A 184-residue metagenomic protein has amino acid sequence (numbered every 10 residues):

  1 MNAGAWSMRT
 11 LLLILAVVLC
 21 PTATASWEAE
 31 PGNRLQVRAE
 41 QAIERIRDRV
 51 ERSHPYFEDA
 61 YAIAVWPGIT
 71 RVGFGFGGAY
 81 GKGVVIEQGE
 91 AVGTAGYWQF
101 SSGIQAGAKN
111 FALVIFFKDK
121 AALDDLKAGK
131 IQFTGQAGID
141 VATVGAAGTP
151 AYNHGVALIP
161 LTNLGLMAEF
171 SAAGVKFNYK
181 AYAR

Functional and structural regions predicted by a protein language model:
N2-G4, L19, P31, V92: Feature targets compositionally biased, intrinsically disordered low-complexity regions with long contiguous runs
N2-L12: Bacterial N-terminal signal peptides that target proteins for export
M8, T22-A25: Short, low-complexity disordered leader/linker segments with a strong preference for bacterial N-terminal type II
L12-T22: Bacterial N-terminal signal peptides
W27-R184: Small-residue-enriched, tightly packed secondary-structure blocks
